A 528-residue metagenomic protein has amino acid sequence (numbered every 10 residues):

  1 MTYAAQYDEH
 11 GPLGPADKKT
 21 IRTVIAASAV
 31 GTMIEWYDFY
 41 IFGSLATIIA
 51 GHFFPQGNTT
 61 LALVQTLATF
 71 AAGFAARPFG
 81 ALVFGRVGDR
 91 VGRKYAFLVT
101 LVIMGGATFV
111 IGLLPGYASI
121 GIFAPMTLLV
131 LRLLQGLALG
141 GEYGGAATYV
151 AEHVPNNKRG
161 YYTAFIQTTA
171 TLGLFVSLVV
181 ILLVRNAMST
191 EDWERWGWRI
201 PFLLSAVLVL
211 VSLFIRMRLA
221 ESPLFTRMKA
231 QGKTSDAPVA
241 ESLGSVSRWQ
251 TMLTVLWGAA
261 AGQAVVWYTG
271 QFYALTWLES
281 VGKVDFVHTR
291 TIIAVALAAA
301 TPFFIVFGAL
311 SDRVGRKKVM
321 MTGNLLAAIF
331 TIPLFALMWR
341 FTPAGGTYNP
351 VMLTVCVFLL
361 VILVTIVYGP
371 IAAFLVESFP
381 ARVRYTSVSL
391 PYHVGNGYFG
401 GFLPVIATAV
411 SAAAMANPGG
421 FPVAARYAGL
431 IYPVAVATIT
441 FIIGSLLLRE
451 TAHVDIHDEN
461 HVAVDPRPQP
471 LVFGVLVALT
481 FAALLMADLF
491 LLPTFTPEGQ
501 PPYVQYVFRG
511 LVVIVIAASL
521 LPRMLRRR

Functional and structural regions predicted by a protein language model:
G43, R248-A299, F399-P404, A412: Extracytoplasmic gate region of multi-pass secondary transporters
A46-F79, M126: Extracellular/periplasmic helix-loop-helix junction of adjacent transmembrane segments in MFS-like secondary
L67-R86, G105-A107, A294-F307: Central cavity-lining transmembrane alpha-helices of secondary-active solute carriers, predominantly the Major
R90-V102, R313-L325: Cytoplasmic membrane-interface "Motif A"-like loop-to-helix N-cap segments of 12-TM Major Facilitator Superfamily
V102-G121, L325-G346: C-terminal ends and interior cores of transmembrane alpha-helices in multi-pass membrane transporters/permeases
I120-G140, G346-I366: Hydrophobic core of transmembrane alpha-helices in multi-pass small-molecule transporters, especially MFS/SLC-type
G160-R185, L208, P391-L403: Glycine-rich segments within core transmembrane alpha-helices of 12-TM secondary carriers
A170-R216: Helix-loop-helix hairpin linking two adjacent transmembrane segments in secondary transporters
